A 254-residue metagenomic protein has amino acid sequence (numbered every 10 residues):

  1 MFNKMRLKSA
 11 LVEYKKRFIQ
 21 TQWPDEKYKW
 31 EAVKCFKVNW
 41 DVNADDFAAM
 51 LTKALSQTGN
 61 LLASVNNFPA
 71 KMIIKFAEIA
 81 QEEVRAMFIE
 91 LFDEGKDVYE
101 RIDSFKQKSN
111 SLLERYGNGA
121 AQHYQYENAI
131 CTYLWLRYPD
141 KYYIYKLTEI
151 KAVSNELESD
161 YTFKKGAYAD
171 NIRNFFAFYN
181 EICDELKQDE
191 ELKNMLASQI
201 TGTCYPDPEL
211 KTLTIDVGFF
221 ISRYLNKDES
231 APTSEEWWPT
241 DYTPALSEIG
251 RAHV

Functional and structural regions predicted by a protein language model:
M1-H123, P139-R251: An N-terminal alpha-helical hairpin/helix-loop-helix interaction module that forms a charged, gly/pro-flexible surface
I130-R137, K151: Contiguous, well-ordered alpha-helical segments that form the cores/surfaces of helical PPI scaffolds
